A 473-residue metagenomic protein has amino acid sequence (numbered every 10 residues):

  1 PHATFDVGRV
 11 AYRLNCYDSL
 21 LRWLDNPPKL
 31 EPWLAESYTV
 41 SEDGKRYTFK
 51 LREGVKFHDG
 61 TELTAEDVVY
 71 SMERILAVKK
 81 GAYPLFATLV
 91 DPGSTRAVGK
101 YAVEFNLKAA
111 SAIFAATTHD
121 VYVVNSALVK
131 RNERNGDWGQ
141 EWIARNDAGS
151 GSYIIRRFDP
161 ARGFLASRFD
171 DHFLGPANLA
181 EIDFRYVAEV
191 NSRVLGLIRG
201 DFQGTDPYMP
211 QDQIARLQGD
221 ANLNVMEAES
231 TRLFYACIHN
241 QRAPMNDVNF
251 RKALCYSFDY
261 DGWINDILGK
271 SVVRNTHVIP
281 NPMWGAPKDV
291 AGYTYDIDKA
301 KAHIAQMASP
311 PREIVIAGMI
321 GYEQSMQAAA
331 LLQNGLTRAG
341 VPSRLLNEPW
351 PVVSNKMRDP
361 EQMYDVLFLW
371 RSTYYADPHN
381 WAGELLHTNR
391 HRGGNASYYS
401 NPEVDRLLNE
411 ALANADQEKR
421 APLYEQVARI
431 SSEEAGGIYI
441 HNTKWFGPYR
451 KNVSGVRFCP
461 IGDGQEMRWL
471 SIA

Functional and structural regions predicted by a protein language model:
P1-E42, E73, A148-S150: N-terminal lobe/hinge region of extracytoplasmic solute-binding protein
L24-N26, V121-A177, E181, D298: Gly/Pro-rich hinge or "lid" segments in bacterial periplasmic/extracellular proteins
T39, K50, L85-N132: Surface-exposed binding/hinge segments that line and control ligand-binding clefts or catalytic entry sites
E141, F169-A215, N334, P342: Ligand-site clamp/hinge motif
P160, A305-S372, A396, Q417 (+1 more regions): Ligand/substrate-recognition segments at binding pockets and active sites
L165-R168, M245-N334, R338-A339, S400 (+3 more regions): Append "and occasionally in soluble cytosolic enzymes with long acidic Gly/Pro-rich linkers
R338, P342-N355, G383-R450, A473: Extracytoplasmic/peripheral linker and loop segments enriched in polar/acidic and small residues with frequent Thr/Pro
G447-A473: Long beta-strand-rich cores associated with HINT superfamily self-processing modules
